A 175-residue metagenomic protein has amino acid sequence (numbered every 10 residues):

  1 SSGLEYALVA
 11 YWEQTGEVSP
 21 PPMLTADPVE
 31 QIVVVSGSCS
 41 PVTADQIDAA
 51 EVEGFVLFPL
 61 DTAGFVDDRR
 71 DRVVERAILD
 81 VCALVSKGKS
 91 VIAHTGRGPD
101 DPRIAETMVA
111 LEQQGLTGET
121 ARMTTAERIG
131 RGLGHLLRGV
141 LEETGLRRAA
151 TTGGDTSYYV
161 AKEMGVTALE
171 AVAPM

Functional and structural regions predicted by a protein language model:
S1-M175: Active-site catalytic microenvironments in core metabolic enzymes, especially phosphate/sugar-handling
